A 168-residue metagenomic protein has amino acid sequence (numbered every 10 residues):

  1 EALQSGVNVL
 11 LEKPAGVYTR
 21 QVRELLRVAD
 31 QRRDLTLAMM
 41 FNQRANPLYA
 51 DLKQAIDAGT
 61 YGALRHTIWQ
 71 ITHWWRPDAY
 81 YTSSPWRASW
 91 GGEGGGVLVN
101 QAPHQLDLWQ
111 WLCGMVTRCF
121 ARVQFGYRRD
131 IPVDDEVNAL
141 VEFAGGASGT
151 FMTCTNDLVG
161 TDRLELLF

Functional and structural regions predicted by a protein language model:
E1-R44, G59: Beta-strand-loop-alpha-helix segment that lines the small-molecule cofactor/substrate pocket of alpha/beta enzymes
L3, A63, V133-D135: Residue-level preference for beta-strand/loop junctions
R20, P47, V159-T161: Residues that form or flank phosphate/diphosphate-binding pockets in enzymes that use nucleotide phosphates
R27-D30, Q54-A58, S83-W86, V137-N138 (+1 more regions): Short, hinge-like loop/turn segments at secondary-structure boundaries
L35, Q43-D130: Predominantly a Rossmann-like dinucleotide-binding segment in NAD(P)-dependent oxidoreductases
N100, L106-F168: Contiguous beta-strand/loop segments that form the cofactor/metal-binding neighborhood of enzyme cores
